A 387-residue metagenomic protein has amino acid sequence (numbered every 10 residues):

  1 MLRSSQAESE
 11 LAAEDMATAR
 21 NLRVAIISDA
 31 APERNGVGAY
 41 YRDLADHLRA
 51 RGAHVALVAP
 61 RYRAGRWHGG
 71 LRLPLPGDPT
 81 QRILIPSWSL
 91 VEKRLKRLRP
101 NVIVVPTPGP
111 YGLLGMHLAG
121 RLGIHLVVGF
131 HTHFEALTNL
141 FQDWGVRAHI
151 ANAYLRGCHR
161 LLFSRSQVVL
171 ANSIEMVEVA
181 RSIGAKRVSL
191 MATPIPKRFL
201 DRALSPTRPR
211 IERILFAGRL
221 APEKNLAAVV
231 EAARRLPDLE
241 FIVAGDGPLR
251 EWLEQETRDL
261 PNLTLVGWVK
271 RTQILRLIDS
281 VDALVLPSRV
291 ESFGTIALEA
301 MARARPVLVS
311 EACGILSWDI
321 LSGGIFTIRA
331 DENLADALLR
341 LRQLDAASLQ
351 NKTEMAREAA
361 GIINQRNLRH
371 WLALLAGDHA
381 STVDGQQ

Functional and structural regions predicted by a protein language model:
G38-A39, E212, F216-R235, P248-W252: A conserved mid-protein helix/loop that constitutes part of the nucleotide-sugar donor-binding site
P108, R289: Aromatic "clamp/platform" in nucleotide-sugar-dependent glycosyltransferases that forms part of the donor/acceptor
A151-A203, P209: Donor nucleotide-sugar binding/catalytic pocket of nucleotide-sugar-dependent glycosyltransferases
F163, W268-V269, R276-V281: Short alpha-helical donor nucleotide-sugar binding micro-motif in glycosyltransferases
W252-T272: Nucleotide-activated donor-binding/catalytic signature segment of Leloir-type glycosyltransferases, i.e., the conserved
P306-S310: Short hydrophobic beta-strand element within catalytic cores of glycosyltransferases and related nucleotide-activated
S322-N333, L341-A346: Conserved acidic donor-binding segment of nucleotide-sugar-dependent glycosyltransferases
A346-G377: A charged, aromatic-enriched C-terminal amphipathic alpha-helix characteristic of glycosyltransferases across folds
